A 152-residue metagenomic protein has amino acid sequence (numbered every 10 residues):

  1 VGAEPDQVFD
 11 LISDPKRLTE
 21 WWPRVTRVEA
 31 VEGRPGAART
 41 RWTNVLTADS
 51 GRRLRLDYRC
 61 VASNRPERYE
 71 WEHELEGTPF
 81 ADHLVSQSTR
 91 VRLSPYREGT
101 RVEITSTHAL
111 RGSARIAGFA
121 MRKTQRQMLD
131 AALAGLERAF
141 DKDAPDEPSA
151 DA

Functional and structural regions predicted by a protein language model:
V1-A38, A152: Hydrophobic ligand-binding cavity/cleft-lining segments
P5-D6, R41, R53-R55, R68 (+2 more regions): Intrinsic-disorder/low-complexity, polar/charged segments enriched in Ser/Thr/Lys/Arg/Asp/Glu/Gln
Q7-I12, L18, W42, C60 (+4 more regions): Hydrophobic pocket/interface hotspot
S13, R55, R115-I116: Generic recognition of short, well-ordered alpha-helical segments
E29-F80, Y96, A131-A152: Glycine-rich portal/gate segments that line the openings of hydrophobic small-molecule binding cavities
E72-A131, E147-P148: Beta-strand/loop substructures that line and gate deep hydrophobic ligand-binding cavities in soluble
